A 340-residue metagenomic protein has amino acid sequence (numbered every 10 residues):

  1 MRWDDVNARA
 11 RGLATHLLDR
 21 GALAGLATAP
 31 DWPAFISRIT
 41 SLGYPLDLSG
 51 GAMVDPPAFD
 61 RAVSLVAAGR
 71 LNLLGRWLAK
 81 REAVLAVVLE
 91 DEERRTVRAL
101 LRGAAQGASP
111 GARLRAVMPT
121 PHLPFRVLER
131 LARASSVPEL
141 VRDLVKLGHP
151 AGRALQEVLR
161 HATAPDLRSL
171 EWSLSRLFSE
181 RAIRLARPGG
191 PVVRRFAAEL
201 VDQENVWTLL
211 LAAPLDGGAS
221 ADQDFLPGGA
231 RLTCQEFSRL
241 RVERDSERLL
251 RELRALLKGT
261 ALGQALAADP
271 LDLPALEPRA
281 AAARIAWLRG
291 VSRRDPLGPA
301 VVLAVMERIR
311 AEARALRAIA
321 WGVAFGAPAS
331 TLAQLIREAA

Functional and structural regions predicted by a protein language model:
M1-A340: N-terminal domain-start signal
